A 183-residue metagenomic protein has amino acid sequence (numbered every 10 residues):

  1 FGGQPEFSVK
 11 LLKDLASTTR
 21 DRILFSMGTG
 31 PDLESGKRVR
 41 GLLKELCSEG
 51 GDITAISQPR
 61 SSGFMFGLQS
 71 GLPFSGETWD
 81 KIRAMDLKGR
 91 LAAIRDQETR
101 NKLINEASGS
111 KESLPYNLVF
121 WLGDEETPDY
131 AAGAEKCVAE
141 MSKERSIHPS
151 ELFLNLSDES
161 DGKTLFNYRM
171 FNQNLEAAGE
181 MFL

Functional and structural regions predicted by a protein language model:
G2-L183: Active-site neighborhoods of metal-dependent hydrolases
